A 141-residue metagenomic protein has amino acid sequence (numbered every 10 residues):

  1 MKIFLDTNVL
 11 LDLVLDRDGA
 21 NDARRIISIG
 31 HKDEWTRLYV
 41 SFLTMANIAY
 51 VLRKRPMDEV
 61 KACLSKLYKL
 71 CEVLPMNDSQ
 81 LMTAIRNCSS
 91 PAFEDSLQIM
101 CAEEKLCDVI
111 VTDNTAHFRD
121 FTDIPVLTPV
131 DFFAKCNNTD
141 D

Functional and structural regions predicted by a protein language model:
M1-L38, K54-A62, D120, V130-D141: Short, well-structured N-terminal submotif of metal-dependent ribonuclease cores
V9, T44, Q80, Q98 (+2 more regions): Alpha-helix capping/helix-boundary segments
D12-L13, A46-Y50, M82-A84, D120: A short acidic, helix-capping loop that chelates divalent metal ions and anchors anionic groups
R24-R25, H31, L43-L74, S79: Active-site-proximal, substrate-binding regions of enzyme catalytic domains and RNA-binding/basic surfaces
E72-T115: Active-site neighborhoods of divalent-metal-dependent phosphate/nucleic-acid chemistry enzymes
L74-M76, V126-F132: Short acidic-hydrophobic, aromatic-tinged amphipathic segments that line or gate anion-handling sites
A116-I124: Short loop/helix-cap segments at secondary-structure boundaries that form the rim of catalytic
